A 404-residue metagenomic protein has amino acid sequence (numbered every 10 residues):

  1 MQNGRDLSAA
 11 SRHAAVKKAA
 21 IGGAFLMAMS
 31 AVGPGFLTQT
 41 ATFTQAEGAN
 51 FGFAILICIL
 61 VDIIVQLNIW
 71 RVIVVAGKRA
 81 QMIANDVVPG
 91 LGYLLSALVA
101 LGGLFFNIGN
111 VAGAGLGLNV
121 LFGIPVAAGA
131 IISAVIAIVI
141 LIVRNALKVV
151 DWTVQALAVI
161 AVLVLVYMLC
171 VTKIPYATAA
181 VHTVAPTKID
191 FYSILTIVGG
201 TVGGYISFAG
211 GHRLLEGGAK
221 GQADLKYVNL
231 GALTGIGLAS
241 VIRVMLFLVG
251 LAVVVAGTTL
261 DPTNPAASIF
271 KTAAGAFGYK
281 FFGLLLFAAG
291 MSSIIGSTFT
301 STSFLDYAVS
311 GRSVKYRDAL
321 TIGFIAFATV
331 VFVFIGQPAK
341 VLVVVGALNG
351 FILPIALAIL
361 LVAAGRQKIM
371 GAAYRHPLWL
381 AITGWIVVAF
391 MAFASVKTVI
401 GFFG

Functional and structural regions predicted by a protein language model:
M1-T38, S193-T196, K220-A223, Y227-L230 (+1 more regions): Membrane-interface "cap" regions at the ends of multi-pass membrane proteins
A10-K17, E47-G48, V75-L104, V120-V126 (+5 more regions): Transmembrane-helix boundary/entry motifs in multi-pass membrane transporters
T42-L67, N85, G90-L91, Y192: Extracellular loop-to-transmembrane helix junctions
I64-V75, E216, G237-A267: Extracellular/periplasmic helix-exit of transmembrane alpha-helices
V75, G92-G123, A130-A134, F287-Y307 (+3 more regions): Hydrophobic transmembrane alpha-helices that form the core helical bundles of multi-pass secondary transporters
Y93-A100, V120-V143, L157-V166, R312-V330 (+1 more regions): Transmembrane alpha-helical segments of multi-pass small-molecule transport proteins
S133, V143-T172, A185-P186, G346-L353 (+2 more regions): Membrane-interface loop-to-helix entry segments
A158-V184, I194-H212, I359-I369, F393-F403: Hydrophobic alpha-helical segments and their helix-loop junctions in multi-pass secondary transporters
